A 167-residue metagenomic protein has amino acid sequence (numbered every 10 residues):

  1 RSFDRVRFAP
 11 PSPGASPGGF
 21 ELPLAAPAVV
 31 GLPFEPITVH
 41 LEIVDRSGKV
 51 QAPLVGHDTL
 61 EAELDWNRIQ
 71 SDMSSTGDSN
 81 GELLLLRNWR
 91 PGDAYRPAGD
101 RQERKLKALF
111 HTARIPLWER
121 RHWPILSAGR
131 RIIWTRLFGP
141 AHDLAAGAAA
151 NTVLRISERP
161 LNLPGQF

Functional and structural regions predicted by a protein language model:
R1-F167: AMP-forming adenylation/ATP pyrophosphatase catalytic core
